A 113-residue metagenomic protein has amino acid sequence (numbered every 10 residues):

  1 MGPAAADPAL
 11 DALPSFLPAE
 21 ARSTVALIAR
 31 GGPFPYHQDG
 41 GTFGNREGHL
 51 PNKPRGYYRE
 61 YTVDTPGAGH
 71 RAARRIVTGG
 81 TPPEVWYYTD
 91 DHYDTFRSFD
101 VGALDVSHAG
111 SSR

Functional and structural regions predicted by a protein language model:
M1-A6, R113: N-terminal targeting and processing segments of secreted/endomembrane and organelle-targeted proteins
A4-H49: N-terminal secretory signal peptides
G32-R113: Functional cores of ribonucleases/endoribonucleases
